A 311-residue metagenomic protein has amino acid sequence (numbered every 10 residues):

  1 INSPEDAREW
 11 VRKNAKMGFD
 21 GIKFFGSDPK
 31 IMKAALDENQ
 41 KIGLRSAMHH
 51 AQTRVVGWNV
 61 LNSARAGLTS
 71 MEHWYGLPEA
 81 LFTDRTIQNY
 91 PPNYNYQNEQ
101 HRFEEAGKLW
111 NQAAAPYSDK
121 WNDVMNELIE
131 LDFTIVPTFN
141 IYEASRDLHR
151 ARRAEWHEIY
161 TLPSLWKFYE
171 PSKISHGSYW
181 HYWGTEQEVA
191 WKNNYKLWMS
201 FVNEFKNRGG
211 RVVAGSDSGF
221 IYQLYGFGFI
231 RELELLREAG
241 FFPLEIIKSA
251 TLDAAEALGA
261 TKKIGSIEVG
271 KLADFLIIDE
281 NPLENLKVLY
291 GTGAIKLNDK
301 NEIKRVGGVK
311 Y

Functional and structural regions predicted by a protein language model:
N2-K13, R54-N62: Short, acidic/polar
W10-G21, L77-A239: Active-site neighborhoods of metal-dependent hydrolases
G18, Q40-L44, R65-M71, D132: Glycine-enriched alpha-helix->loop->beta-strand junction motifs that scaffold or abut catalytic
K23-F25, A47-A51, E72-W74, V136-F139 (+2 more regions): A cross-family glycoside hydrolase active-site/sugar-binding cleft signature
G26-Q40, L81-P92: Active-site-adjacent beta->alpha loops and helix N-cap segments on the catalytic face of soluble alpha/beta enzymes
W58-F82, E232-E245: Structural recognition of alpha->loop->beta junctions
W180-V189, Y195, R208-G210, I230-L283: C-terminal helical cap
L272-Y311: C-terminal cap of metal-dependent C-N hydrolases
